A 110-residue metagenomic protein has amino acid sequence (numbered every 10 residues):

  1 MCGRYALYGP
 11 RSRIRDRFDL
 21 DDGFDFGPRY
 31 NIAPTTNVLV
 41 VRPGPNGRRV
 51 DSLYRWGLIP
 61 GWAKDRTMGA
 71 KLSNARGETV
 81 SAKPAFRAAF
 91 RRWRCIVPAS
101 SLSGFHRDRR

Functional and structural regions predicted by a protein language model:
M1-R110: Short linear sequence motif anchored by a di-proline
